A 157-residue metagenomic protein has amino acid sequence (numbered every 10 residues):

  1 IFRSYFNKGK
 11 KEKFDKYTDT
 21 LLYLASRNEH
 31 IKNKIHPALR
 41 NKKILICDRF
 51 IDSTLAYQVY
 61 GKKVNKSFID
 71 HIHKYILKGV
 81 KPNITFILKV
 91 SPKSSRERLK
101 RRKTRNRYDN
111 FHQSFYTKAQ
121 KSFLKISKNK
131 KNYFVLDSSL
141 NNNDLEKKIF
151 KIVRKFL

Functional and structural regions predicted by a protein language model:
I1-L77: ATP-dependent small-molecule kinase phosphotransfer cores that center on conserved nucleotide phosphate-binding segments
K10-F14, L22, H30-I31, K63-N65 (+7 more regions): Residues in flexible loops and secondary-structure boundaries
A25, V90, S138: Active-site donor-binding loop signature of nucleotide-sugar glycosyltransferases
I46, I84-F86, F134-L136: Hydrophobic/aromatic beta-strand patches that form the interior of the parallel beta-sheet core in alpha/beta enzyme
R49, L55-K121: A glycine- and Lys/Arg-enriched "phosphate-lid" helix/loop adjacent to the NTP-binding pocket of small-molecule kinases
K93-L157: NTP-dependent small-molecule kinase module
